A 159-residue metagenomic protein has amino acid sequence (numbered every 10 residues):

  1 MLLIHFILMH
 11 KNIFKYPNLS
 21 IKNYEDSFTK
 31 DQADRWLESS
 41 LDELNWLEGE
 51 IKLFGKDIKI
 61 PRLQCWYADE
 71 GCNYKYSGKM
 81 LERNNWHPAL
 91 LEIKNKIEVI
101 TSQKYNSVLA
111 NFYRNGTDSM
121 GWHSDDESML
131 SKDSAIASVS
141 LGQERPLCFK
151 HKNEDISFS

Functional and structural regions predicted by a protein language model:
L2-S159: Non-heme Fe(II) oxygenase metal-center motifs and adjacent flexible, charged/small-residue loops
